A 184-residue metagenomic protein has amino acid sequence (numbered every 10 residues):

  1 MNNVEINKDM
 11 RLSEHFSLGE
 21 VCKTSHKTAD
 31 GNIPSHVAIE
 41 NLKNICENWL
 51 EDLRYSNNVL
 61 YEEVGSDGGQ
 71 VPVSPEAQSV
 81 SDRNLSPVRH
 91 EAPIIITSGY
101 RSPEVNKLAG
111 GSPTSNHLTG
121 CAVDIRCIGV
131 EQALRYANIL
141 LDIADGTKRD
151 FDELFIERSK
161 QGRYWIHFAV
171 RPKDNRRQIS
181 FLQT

Functional and structural regions predicted by a protein language model:
M1-G68, S74, S81, P87-E91 (+1 more regions): Extracytoplasmic cell-surface/polysaccharide-interacting catalytic and binding patches
N48, Y55, K107, R135-D142: Charged/polar, solvent-exposed surface patches and flexible loops
L53-R54, S102, I125: Cysteine-centered nucleophilic/redox motifs
E91-P93, F151: Short secondary-structure junction motifs
P93-I95, W165: Structural preference for beta-strand elements that scaffold enzyme active sites
I95-V105: Acidic helix-start/capping segments at beta-turn-to-alpha-helix junctions
E104-L118: Charged, often glycine-rich, active-site loop that binds/positions anionic groups
T114, T119-A122, C127-T184: Catalytic cores and adjacent binding grooves of peptidoglycan-active enzymes
